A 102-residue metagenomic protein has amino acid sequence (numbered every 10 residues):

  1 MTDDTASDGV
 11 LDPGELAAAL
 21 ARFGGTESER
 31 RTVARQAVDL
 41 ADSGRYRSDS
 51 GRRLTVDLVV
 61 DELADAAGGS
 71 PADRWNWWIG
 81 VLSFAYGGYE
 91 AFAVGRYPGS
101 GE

Functional and structural regions predicted by a protein language model:
M1-E102: Haloarchaeal acidic low-complexity proteome signature biased toward cell-envelope/secretome components but also
